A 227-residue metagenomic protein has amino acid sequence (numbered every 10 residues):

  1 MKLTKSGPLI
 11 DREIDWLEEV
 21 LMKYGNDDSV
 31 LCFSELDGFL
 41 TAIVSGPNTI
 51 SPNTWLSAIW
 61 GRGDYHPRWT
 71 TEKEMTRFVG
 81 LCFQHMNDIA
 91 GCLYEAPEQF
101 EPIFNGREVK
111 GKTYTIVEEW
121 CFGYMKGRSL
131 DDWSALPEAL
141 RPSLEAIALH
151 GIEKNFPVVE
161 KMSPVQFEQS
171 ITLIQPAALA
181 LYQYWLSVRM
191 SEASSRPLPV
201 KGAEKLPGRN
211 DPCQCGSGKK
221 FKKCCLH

Functional and structural regions predicted by a protein language model:
M1-H227: Acidic/negatively charged segments and metal-coordination signatures
